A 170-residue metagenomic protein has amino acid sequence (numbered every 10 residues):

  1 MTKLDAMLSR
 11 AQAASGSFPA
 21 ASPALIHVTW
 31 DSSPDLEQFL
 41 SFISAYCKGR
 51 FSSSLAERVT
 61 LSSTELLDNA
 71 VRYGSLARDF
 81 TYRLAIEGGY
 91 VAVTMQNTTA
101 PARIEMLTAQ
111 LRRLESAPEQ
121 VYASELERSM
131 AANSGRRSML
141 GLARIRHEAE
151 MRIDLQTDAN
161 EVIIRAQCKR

Functional and structural regions predicted by a protein language model:
T2-H27, V71-R170: Conserved beta-strand-loop-beta-strand hairpin that lines the nucleotide-binding pocket of ATP/GTP-utilizing enzymes
M7-Q12, S33, S44-Y46, A56: Short acidic/polar alpha-helix capping motifs at helix-coil junctions
P23-L40: STAS-typified acidic loop motif
P34-E37, S54, E105, Q120: Generic alpha-helical secondary structure signal
L36, S63, L67-V71, S75: Amphipathic alpha-helical interaction surfaces in cytosolic regulatory modules
L40-E65, M130-R136: Conserved short strand/loop->alpha-helix "switch" segment adjacent to the catalytic nucleotide/phosphoryl-transfer site
